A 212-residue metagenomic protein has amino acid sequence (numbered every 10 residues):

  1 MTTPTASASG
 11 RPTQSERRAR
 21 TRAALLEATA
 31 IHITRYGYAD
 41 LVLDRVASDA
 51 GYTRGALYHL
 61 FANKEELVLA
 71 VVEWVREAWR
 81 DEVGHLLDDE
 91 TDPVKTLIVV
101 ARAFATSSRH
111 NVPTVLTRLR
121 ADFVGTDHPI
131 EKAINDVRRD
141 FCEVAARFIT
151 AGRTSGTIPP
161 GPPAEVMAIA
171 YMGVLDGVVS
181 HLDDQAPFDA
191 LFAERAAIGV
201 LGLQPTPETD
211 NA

Functional and structural regions predicted by a protein language model:
M1-S9, V99, A103-T106, H110 (+6 more regions): C-terminal peripheral helix-coil segments that are non-catalytic and often amphipathic
R20-I31, R35, D49, E66-D88 (+5 more regions): Alpha-helical structural segments
A23, E27, G55, T114: Short alpha-helical elements of helix-turn-helix
H32-L41, F61: Short helix/strand-capping hinge loops at secondary-structure junctions that flank key functional elements
D44: Residues within the helices of the helix-turn-helix
A50-F61: Short hydrophobic/aromatic patch on the recognition helix
K95, K132-V137, T154-A170, F188-L191: All-alpha amphipathic helical-bundle segments outside canonical DNA-binding/catalytic cores that form hydrophobic
S108-P129: Amphipathic alpha-helical segments used for helix-helix packing
